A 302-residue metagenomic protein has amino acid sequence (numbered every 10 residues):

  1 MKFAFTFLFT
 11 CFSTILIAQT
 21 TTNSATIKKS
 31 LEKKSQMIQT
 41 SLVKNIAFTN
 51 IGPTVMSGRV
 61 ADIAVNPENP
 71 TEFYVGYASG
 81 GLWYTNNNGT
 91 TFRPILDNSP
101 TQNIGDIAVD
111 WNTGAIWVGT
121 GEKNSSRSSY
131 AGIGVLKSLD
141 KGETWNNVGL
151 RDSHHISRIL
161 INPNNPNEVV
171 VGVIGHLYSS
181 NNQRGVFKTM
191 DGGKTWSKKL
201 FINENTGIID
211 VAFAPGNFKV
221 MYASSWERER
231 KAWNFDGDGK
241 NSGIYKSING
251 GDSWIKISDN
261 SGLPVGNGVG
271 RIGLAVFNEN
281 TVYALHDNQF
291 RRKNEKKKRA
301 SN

Functional and structural regions predicted by a protein language model:
M1-T21: Bacterial Sec-dependent N-terminal signal peptides
Q19-N302: Beta-propeller blade termini and top-face loops
